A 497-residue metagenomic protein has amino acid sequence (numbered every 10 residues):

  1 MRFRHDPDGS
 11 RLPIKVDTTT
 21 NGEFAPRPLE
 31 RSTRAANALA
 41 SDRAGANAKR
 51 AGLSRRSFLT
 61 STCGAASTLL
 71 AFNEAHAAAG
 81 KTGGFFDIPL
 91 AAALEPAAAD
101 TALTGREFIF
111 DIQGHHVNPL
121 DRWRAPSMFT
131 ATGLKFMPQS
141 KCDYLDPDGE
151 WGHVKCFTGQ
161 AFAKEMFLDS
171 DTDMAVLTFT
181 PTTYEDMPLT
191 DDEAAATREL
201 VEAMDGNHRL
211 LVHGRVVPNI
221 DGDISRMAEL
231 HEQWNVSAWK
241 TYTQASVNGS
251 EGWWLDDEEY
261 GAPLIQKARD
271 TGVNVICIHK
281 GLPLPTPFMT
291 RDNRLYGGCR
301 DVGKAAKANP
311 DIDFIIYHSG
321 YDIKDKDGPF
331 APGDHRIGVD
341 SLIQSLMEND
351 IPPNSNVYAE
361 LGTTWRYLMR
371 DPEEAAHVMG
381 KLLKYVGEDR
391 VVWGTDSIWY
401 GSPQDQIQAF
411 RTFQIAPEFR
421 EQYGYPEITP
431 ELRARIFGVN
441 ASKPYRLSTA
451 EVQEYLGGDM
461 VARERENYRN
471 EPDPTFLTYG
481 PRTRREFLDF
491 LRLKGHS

Functional and structural regions predicted by a protein language model:
M1-L53: N-terminal secretory signal peptides
S41, G45-T60, T68-P96: N-terminal twin-arginine translocation
L53-L70, E95-A102, F108, W123-R124 (+4 more regions): Mid-to-C-terminal alpha-helical segments outside catalytic/metal-binding sites
L90, M174, F179-G297: Active-site gating/metal-coordination segments in enzymes
F110-G114, A175-L177, V212-G214, W239-T241 (+4 more regions): Hydrophobic faces of well-ordered beta-strands that scaffold small-molecule active sites in alpha/beta enzyme cores
Q113, W239, A359, D396 (+3 more regions): Conserved, mostly hydrophobic/aromatic
H115, T132-K155, K164-D186, R209-R215 (+2 more regions): Divalent metal-dependent hydrolysis catalytic cores, especially in the metallo-beta-lactamase
E251-W393, G401, E418-T429, T475-H496: Catalytic pocket-lining loop regions of alpha/beta-barrel enzymes, especially the amidohydrolase/enolase/GH5 lineages
